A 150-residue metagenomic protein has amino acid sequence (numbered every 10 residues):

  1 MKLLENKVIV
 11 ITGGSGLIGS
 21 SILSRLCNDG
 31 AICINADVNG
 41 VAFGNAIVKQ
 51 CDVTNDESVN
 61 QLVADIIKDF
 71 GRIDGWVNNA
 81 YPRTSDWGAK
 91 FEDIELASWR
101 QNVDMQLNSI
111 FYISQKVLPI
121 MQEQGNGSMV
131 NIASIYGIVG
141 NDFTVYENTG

Functional and structural regions predicted by a protein language model:
L3-C33: Canonical Rossmann dinucleotide-binding motif of NAD(H)/NADP(H)-dependent dehydrogenases/reductases, specifically
D29-F43: Conserved glycine-rich Rossmann-like NAD(P)H-binding loop of the short-chain dehydrogenase/reductase
C51-Q61, L96: The beta1-alpha1 cofactor-binding region of Rossmann-like NAD(H)/NADP(H)-dependent oxidoreductases
L62, V77, S109, I113-V117 (+1 more regions): Hydrophobic positions on the long internal alpha-helix of Rossmann-like NAD(P)-dependent oxidoreductase domains
D65-N78, E95-S98, N126-G127: A glycine-rich helix->loop->beta "capping" turn within Rossmann-like NAD(P)(H)-dependent oxidoreductase domains
P82-R100, E123, G140-T149: Conserved mid-core segment of classical short-chain dehydrogenase/reductases
E92-Y112, N126, V130: Catalytic Tyr-X3-Lys loop
S134: Residue(s) in the substrate-gating loop at a strand-loop-helix junction that position the organic substrate next
